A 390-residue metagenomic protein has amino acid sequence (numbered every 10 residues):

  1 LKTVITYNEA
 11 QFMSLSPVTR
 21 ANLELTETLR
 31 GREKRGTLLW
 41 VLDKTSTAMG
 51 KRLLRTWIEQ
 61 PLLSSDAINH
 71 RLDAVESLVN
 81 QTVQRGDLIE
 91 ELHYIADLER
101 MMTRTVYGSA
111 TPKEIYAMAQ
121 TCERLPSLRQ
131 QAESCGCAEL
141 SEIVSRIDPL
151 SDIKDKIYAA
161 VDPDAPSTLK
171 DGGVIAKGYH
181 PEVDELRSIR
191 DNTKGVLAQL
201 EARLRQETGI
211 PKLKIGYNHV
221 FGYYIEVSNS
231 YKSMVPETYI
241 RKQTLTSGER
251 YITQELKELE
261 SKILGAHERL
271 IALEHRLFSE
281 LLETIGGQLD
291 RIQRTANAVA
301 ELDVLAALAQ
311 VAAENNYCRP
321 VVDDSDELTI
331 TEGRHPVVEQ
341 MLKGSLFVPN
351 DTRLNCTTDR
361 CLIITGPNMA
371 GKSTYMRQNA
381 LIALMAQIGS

Functional and structural regions predicted by a protein language model:
L1-A370, T374-S390: Alpha-helical coupling/stalk and coiled-coil linker elements that connect catalytic or binding modules and transmit
